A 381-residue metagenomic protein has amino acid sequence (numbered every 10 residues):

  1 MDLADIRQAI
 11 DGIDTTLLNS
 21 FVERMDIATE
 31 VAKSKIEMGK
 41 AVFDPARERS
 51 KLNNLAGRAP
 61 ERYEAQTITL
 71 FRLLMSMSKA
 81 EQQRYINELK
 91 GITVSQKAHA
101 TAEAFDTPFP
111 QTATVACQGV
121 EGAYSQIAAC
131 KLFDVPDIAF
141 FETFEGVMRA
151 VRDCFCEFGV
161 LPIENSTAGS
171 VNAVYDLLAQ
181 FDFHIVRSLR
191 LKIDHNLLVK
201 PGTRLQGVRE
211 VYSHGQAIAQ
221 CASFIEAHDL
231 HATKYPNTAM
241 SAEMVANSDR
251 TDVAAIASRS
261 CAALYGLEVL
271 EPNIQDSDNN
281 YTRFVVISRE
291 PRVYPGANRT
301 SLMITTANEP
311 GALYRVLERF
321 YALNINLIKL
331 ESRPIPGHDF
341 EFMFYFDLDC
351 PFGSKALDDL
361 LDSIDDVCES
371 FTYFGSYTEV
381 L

Functional and structural regions predicted by a protein language model:
M1-L381: Domain-level signature for soluble enzymes in the chorismate/prephenate branch of the shikimate pathway
